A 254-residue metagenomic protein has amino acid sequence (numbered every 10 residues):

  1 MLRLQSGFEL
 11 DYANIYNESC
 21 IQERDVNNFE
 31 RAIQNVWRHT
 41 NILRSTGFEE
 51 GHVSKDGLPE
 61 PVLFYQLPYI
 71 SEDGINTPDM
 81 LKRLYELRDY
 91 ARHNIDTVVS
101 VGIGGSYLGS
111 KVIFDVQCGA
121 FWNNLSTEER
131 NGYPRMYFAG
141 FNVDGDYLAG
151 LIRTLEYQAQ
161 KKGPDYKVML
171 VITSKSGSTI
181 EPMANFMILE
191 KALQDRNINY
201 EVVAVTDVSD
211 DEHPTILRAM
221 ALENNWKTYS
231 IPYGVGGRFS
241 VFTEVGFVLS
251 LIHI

Functional and structural regions predicted by a protein language model:
M1-H93: Extended, charge-enriched "interface" segments that sit outside catalytic cores
E60-F64, R238, H253: Histidine-centered active-site/metal-ligand motif
D89-I252: Glycine-rich phosphate-binding loops that contact phosphosugars or nucleotide phosphates
